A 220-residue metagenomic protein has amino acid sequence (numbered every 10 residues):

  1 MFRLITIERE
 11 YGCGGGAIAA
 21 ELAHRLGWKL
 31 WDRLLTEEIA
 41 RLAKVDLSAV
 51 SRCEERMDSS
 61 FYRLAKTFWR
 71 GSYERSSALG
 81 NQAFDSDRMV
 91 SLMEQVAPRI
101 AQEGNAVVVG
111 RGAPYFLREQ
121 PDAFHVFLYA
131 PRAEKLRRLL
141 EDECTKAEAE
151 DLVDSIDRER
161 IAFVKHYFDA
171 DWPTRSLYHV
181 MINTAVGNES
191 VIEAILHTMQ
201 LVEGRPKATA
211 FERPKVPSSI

Functional and structural regions predicted by a protein language model:
M1-R9, G104: Pre-Walker A (Motif I) flank of P-loop NTPase domains
T6-L22: Glycine-rich phosphate-binding P-loop
K29-A40: Short beta-strand-centered segment that lines the nucleotide-binding/catalytic pocket of NTP-utilizing
A40-N105: ATP-dependent small-molecule kinase phosphotransfer cores that center on conserved nucleotide phosphate-binding segments
D58-R70, K146-E189: Small-molecule kinase domains that catalyze NTP-dependent phosphoryl transfer to phosphate-bearing small molecules
E94-P98, D169-I220: NTP-dependent small-molecule kinase module
G110-P114: Short, polar loop motifs at secondary-structure junctions
E119-I156: Conserved phosphate-donor/acceptor-positioning beta-strand/loop module used by diverse small-molecule
